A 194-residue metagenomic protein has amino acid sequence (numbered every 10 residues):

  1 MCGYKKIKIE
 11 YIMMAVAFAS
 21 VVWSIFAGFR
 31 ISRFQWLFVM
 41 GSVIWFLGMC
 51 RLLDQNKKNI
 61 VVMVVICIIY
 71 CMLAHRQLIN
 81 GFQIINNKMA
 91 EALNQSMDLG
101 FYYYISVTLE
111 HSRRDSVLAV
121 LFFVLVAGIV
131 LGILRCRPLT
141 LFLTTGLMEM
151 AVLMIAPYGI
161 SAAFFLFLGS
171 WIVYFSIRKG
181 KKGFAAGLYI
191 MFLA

Functional and structural regions predicted by a protein language model:
M1-A194: Linear, non-domain "peripheral" regions
